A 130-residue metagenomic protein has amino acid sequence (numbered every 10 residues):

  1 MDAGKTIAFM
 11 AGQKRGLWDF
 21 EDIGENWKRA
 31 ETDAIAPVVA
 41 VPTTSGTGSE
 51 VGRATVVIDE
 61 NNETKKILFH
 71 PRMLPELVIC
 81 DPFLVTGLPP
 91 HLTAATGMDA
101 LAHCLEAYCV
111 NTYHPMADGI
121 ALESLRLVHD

Functional and structural regions predicted by a protein language model:
M1-F83: Glycine/threonine-rich beta-strand-loop-alpha-helix active-site module that forms ligand/phosphate-binding
A54-D130: Carboxylate- and glycine-rich phosphate/diphosphate-binding segment that chelates Mg2+/Mn2+
